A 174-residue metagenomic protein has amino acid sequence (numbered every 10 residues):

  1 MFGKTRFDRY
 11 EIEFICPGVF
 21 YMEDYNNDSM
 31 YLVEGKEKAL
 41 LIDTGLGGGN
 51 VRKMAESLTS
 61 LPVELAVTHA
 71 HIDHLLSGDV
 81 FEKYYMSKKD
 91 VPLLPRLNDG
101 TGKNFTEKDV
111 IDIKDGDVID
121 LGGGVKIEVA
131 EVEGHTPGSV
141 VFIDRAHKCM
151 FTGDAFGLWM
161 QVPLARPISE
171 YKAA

Functional and structural regions predicted by a protein language model:
M1-I12, L94, N98: Short, basic/low-complexity N-terminal boundary segments at the transition from targeting/disordered tails
R6-S57, V141-A155: Conserved beta-strand hairpin/beta-sheet module of binuclear metal-dependent hydrolase folds, prominently
I15-Y21, G116, K126-E128: Short, hydrophobic/aromatic-rich segments at coil-to-beta transitions
M22-E23, K108-V110, E131-E133: Short Gly/Pro-enriched turn/cap motifs at secondary-structure boundaries
D24, N50, L75-S77, P137 (+1 more regions): Short N-terminal helix/helix-N-cap motif within the alpha/beta-hydrolase-1
D28, K108, G116, G124-I127 (+1 more regions): Short coil/loop residues immediately preceding or within conserved phosphate-binding loops of NTP-utilizing enzyme
A39, L46-G47, K126-A174: Metallo-beta-lactamase
L46-G122: Active-site HxH/HxHxD metal-binding segment of metal-dependent hydrolases
